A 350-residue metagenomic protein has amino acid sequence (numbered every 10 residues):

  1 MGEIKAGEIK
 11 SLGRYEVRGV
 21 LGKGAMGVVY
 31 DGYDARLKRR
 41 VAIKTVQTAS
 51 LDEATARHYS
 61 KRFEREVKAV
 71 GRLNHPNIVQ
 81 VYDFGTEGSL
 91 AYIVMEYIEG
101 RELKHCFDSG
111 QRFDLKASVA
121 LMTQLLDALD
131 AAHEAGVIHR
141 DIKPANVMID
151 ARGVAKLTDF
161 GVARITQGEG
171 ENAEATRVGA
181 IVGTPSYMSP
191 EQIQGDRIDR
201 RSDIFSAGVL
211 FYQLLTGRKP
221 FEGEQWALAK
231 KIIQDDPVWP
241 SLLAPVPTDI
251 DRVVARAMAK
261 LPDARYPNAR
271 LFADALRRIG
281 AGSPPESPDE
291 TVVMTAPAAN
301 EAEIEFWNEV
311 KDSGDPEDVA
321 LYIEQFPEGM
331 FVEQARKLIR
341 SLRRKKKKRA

Functional and structural regions predicted by a protein language model:
M1-D235: Conserved ATP-binding/catalytic core of the eukaryotic-like protein kinase fold, especially serine/threonine kinases
M1-G19, V46, I279, T291 (+2 more regions): Short N-terminal regulatory/linker segments that flank and modulate the kinase catalytic core
I232-A244: Short proline-rich PxxP-based motifs
P245-M258: Conserved C-terminal C-lobe helix
R265: Conserved HRD-motif arginine in the catalytic loop of eukaryotic-like protein kinases
P284-E301: Regulatory extensions appended to serine/threonine kinase catalytic cores
E324-E333: Short solvent-exposed coil/turn linkers within tandem alpha-helical repeat scaffolds
